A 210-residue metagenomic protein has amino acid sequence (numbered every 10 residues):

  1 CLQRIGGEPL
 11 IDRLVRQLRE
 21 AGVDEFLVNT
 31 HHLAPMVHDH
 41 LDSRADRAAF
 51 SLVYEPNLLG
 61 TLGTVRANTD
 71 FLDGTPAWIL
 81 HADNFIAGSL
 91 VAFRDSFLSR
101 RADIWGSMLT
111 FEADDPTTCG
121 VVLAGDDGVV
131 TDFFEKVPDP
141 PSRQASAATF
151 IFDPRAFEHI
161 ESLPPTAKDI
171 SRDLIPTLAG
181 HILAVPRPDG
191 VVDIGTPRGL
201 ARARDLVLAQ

Functional and structural regions predicted by a protein language model:
Q3-R4, E8-H81, F85, L90-A92 (+2 more regions): Conserved N-terminal catalytic core of the sugar/cofactor nucleotidyltransferase
R4, T110, L123, I151-D153 (+1 more regions): Short, well-ordered beta-strand micro-motif
D46-F50, D126, G180: A short helix-to-beta-strand connector/capping loop
W78, F85, L90-R100, D114 (+1 more regions): Catalytic-core segments of class I nucleotidyltransferases/pyrophosphorylases that form NMP-activated intermediates
R101-E112: A short, conserved acidic/glycine-rich loop-to-beta-strand motif that forms the donor nucleotide-sugar/metal
L123-V129: Short acidic-glycine loop/turn motifs at beta-strand connectors
